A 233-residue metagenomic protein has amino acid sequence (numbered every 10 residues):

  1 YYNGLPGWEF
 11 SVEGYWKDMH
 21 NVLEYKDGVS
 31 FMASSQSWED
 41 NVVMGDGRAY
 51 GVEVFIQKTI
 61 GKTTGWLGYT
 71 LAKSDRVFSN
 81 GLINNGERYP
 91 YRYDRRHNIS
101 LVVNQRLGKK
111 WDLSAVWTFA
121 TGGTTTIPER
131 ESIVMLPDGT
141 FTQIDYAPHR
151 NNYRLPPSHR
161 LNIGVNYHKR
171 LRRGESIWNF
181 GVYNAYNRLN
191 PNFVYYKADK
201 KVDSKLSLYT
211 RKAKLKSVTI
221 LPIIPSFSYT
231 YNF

Functional and structural regions predicted by a protein language model:
Y1-E39: Membrane-embedded beta-barrel scaffold of Gram-negative outer-membrane proteins
F10-V12, G65-L67, L101, L113-A115 (+3 more regions): Transmembrane beta-strands of outer-membrane beta-barrel proteins
E13, P148-L155, N166, L215: Short, glycine/charged-rich beta-strand-loop motifs at protein surfaces that mediate ligand recognition and catalysis
Y15-D18, W38-T124: Gram-negative outer-membrane beta-barrel transporters
H20, K110, F119-F141, P156-R160 (+1 more regions): C-terminal beta-signal and adjacent terminal beta-strands/loops of Gram-negative outer-membrane beta-barrel proteins
H20, M44-R48, Q57, Y91-R96 (+3 more regions): Short sequence motifs at beta-strands and strand-loop junctions characteristic of Gram-negative outer-membrane
L23-F31, A72, R76-N84, T126-S132 (+1 more regions): Outer-membrane beta-barrel translocator domains and adjoining extracellular loop/strand segments of Gram-negative
A33-N41, R48-Y50, G81-E87, Q143-N151 (+1 more regions): Extracytoplasmic loops and strand-loop junctions of Gram-negative outer membrane beta-barrel proteins
